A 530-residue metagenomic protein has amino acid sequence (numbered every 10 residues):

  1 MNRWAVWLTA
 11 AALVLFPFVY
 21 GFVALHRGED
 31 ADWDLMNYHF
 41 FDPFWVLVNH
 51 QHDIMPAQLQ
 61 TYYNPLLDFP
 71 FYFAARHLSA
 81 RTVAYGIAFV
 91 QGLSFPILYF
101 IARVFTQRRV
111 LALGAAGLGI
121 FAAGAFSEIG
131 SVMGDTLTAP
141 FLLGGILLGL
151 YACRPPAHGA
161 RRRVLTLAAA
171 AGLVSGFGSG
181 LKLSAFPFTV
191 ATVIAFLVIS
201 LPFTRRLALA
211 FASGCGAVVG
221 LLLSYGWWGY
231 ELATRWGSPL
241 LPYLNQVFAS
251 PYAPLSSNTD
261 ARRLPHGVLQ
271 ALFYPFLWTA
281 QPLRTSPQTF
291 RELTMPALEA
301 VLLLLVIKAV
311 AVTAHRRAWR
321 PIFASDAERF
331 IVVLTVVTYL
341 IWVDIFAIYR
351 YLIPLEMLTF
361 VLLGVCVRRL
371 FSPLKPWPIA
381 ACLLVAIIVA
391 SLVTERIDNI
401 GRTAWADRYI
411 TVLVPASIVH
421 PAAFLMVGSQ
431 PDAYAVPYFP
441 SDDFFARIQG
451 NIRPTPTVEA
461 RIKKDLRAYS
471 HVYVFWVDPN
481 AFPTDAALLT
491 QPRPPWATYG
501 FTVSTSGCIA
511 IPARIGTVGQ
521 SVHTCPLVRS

Functional and structural regions predicted by a protein language model:
M1-R3, P156, F188-L221, V361: Perimembrane helix-loop-helix junctions
R27-D42, Q51-F71, L78-R81, R235-Y243 (+1 more regions): Extracytoplasmic catalytic/substrate-binding loops of multi-pass membrane glycan-assembly enzymes
H39, L384-R453: Membrane-embedded, lumen/periplasm-facing catalytic core of multi-pass transferases that use lipid-linked donors
F73, T82-Q107, G144-L148, L305-A311: Transmembrane-helix motifs of polytopic, lipid-linked glycan transferases
L93, L98-A123, P140, G159-R162 (+2 more regions): Transmembrane-helix signature of polytopic, membrane-embedded enzymes that assemble or transfer cell-envelope glycans
S94-A102, L277-A324: Hydrophobic, aromatic-rich transmembrane alpha-helices and their immediate juxtamembrane boundary segments
G124-T138: Short acidic/glycine- and proline-prone juxtamembrane loop motifs at membrane-interface regions of multi-pass membrane
F211-P282: Membrane-lumen/periplasm interface segments of specific transmembrane helices in polyprenyl phosphate-linked
